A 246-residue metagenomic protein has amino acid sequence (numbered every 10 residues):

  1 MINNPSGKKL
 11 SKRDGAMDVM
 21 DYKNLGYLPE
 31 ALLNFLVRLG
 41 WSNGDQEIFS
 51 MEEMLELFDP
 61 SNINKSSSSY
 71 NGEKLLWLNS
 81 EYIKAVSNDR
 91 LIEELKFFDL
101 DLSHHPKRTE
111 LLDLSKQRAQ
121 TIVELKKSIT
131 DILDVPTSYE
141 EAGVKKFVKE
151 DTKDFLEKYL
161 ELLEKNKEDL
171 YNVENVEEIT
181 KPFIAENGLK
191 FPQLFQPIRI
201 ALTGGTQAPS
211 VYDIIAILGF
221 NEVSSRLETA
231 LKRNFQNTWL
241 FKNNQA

Functional and structural regions predicted by a protein language model:
M1-Y82, Q196-L202, T206, T229-A230: Alpha-helical recognition segments enriched in aromatics with Gly/Pro capping that present substrate-recognition
P5-K8, E56-N64, L102, Y139-V144 (+2 more regions): Short, mixed-charge aromatic SLiMs
V19-M20, L33, L76-N79, K96 (+4 more regions): Amphipathic alpha-helical segments within well-ordered protein domains
A85: Hard-cation-handling environments
N88-N187: Small-residue-rich helix-loop
Y171-N234, K242: Charged substrate- and nucleic-acid-binding regions of tRNA-handling and nucleotidyl-transfer enzymes, centered on
W239-A246: Eukaryotic N-terminal low-complexity, Ser/Thr- and Lys/Arg-rich leader segments that predominantly function as
